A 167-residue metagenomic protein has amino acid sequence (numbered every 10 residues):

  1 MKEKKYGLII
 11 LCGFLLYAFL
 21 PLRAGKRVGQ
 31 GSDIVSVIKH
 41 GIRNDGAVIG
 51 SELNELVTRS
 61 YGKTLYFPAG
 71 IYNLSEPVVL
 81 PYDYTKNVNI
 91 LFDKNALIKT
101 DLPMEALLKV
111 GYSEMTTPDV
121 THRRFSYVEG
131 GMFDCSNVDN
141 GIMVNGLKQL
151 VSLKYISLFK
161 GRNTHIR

Functional and structural regions predicted by a protein language model:
M1-K5: Positively charged n-region of N-terminal signal peptides that target proteins for export
I9-A18: Hydrophobic membrane-insertion alpha-helices, especially the h-region of bacterial N-terminal signal peptides
I10-L11, V35, K39, R43 (+2 more regions): Residues marking helix boundaries in flexible regions
L22-E55, I71: Right-handed parallel beta-helix/beta-solenoid
Q30, V57-Y61, D83-Y84, V120-H122 (+1 more regions): Flexible, charged surface loops at secondary-structure boundaries
G50, N54, T58-A106, S113 (+1 more regions): N-terminal extracellular ligand-recognition/capping segment immediately after the signal peptide
G111-T117: Short, recurring structural edge motifs at helix starts
D119-R167: Right-handed parallel beta-helix
